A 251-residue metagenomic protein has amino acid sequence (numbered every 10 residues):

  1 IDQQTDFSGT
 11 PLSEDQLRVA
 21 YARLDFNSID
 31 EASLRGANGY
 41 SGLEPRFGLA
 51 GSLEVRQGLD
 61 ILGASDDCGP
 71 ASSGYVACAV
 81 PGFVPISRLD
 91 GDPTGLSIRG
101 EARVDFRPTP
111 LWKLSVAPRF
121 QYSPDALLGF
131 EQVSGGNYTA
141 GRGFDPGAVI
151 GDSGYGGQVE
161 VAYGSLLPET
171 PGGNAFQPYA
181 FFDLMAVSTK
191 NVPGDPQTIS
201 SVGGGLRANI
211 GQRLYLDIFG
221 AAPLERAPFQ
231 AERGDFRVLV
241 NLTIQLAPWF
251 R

Functional and structural regions predicted by a protein language model:
I1-Q3: Core mid-bundle transmembrane helix pairs that form the ion/substrate translocation pathway in diverse multi-pass
D6-F176, A180-L184, S188-K190, A231 (+2 more regions): C-terminal outer-membrane beta-barrel translocator/porin domains of Gram-negative envelope proteins and their
G51, G204, A221-A222: Intrinsic disorder/low-complexity segments
D152, D195-I199, R207-N209, A231: Short amphipathic alpha-helix initiation/capping segments at coil-to-helix junctions
Y155, N174-P178, T198-V202, I210-L216 (+1 more regions): A short pocket-lining beta-strand/turn micro-motif at the edge of beta-sheets
E160-V161, G204-N209: Short basic/hydrophobic patches in alpha-helices and adjacent helix-turn junctions that form amphipathic surface motifs
V187-K190, P196-G203, L224: C-terminal soluble interaction/assembly domains
I210-R251: Predominantly the C-terminal beta-signal and adjacent terminal strand-loop region of outer-membrane beta-barrel
